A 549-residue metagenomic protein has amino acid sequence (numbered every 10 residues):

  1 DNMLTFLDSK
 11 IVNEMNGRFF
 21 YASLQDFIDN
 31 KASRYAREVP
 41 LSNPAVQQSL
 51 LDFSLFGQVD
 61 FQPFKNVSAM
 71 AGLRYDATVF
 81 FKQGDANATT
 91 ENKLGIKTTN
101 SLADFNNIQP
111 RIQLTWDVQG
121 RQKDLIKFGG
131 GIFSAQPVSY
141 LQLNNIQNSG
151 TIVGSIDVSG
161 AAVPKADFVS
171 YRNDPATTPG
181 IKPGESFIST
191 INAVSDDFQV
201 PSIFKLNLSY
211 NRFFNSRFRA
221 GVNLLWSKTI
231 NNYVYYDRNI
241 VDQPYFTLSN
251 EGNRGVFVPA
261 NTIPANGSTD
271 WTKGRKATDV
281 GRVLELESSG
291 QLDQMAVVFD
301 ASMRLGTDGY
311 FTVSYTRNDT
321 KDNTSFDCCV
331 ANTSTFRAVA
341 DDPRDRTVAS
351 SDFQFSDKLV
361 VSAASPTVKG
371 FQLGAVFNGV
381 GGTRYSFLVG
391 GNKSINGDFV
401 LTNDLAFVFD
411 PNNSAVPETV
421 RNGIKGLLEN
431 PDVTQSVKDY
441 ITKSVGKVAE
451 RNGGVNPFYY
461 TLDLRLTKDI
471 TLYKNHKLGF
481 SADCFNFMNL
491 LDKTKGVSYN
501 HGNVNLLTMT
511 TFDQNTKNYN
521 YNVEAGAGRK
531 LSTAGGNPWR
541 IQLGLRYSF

Functional and structural regions predicted by a protein language model:
D1-L4, L55, A71-A77, F128-I132 (+5 more regions): Transmembrane beta-barrel strands of outer-membrane/channel proteins
D1-R121, D319, F326-R337: Signature of Gram-negative outer-membrane beta-barrel scaffolds
R34-R37, Q83-Q109, Q113-E285, A338-V339 (+6 more regions): Solvent-exposed loop/turn elements at secondary-structure boundaries
L55-F61, I112-W116, L208-R212, F299-M303 (+6 more regions): Residues on the lipid-exposed face of transmembrane beta-strands in outer-membrane beta-barrel proteins
G57, F61-K65, A69, D104 (+13 more regions): Outer-membrane beta-barrel strand-turn architecture
T78, R217, G221-F387: Gram-negative outer-membrane beta-barrel transporters
Q372-K474, G479, N505-K530: Extracytoplasmic gating/loop element in the C-terminal half of outer-membrane beta-barrel translocons and assembly
D492-F549: C-terminal beta-signal and terminal closure region of outer-membrane beta-barrel proteins
